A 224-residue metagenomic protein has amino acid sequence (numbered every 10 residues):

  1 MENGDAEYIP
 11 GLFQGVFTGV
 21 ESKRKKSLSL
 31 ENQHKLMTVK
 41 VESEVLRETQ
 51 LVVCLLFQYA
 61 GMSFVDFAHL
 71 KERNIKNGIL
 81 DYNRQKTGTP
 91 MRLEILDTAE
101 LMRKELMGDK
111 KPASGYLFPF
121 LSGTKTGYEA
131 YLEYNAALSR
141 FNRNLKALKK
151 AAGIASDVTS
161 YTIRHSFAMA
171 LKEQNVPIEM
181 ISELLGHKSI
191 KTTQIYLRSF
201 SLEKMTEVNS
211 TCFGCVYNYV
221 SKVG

Functional and structural regions predicted by a protein language model:
M1-I9, G108-S114: Proline-centered turn/helix-capping motifs that create local helix->coil transitions or kinks
E7-F64, A68: Basic, Lys/Arg- and aromatic-enriched nucleic-acid-binding interface segment
Q14, H69-E105: Conserved tyrosine-mediated DNA breakage-rejoining catalytic core shared by Y-recombinases
G19, S27, R84-G88, L185-S210: Catalytic-site neighborhood detector that most strongly recognizes the C-terminal catalytic loop/helix of tyrosine
V41-S43, D81-E94, Y128-A137, S156-T159: Short, contiguous acidic/charged loop-to-helix segments that flank catalytic cores in large enzymes
E42-E44, N142-E183: Short, basic (Lys/Arg/His-rich) helix/loop patches that form interaction surfaces in the mid-to-C-terminal regions
R73-I79, A155-S156, V176-I195, L202 (+1 more regions): Short, polar N-cap/turn motifs at the start of nucleic acid-interacting alpha helices
D109-P112, F120-Y128, T211-G224: C-terminal secondary-structure termini that scaffold catalytic or DNA-interacting sites
